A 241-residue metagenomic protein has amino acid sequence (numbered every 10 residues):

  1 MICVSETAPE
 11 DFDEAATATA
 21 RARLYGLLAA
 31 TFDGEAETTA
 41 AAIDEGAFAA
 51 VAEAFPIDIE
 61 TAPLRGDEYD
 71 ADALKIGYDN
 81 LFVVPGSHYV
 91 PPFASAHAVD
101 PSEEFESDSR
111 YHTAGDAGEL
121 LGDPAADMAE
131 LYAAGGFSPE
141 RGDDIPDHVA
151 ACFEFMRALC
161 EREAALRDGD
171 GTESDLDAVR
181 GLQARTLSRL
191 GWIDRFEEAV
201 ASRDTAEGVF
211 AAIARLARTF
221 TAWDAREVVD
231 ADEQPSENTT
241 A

Functional and structural regions predicted by a protein language model:
M1-A241: Charged, alpha-helix-forming regions
